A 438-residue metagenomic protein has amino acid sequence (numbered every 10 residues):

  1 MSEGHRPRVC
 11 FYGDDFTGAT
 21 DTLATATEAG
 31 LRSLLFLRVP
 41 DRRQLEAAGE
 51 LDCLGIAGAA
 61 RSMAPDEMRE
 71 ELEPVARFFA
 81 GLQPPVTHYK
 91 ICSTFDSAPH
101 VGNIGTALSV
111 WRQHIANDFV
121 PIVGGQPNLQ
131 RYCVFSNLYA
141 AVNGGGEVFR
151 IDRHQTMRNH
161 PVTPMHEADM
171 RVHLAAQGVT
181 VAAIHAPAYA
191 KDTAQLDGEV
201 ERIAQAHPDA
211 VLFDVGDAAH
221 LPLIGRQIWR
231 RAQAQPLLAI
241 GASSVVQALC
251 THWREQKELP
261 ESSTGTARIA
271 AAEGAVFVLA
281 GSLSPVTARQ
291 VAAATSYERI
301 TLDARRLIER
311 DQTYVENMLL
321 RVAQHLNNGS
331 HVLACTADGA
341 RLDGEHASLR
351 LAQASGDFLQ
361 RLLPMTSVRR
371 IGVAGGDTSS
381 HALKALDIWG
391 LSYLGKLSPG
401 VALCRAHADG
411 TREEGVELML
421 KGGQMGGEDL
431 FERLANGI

Functional and structural regions predicted by a protein language model:
S2, R6-R8, D52, P65-M68 (+3 more regions): Cap/lid and interdomain-hinge subdomains that line or gate substrate/regulatory clefts in soluble alpha/beta enzymes
S2-G49, E70-E71, G125-N128: N-terminal basic/disordered segments at the start of proteins
Y12, G55-G58, K90, P121-G125 (+6 more regions): Short beta-strand segments
D21-A24, P99-G102, R131-A140, L196 (+5 more regions): Short acidic, glycine/serine/threonine-rich loops at helix termini
A29-D52, E316-G329, L394-R412: N-terminal short beta-loop-beta anion/metal-coordinating cradle
V142-M318: Conserved, well-structured core segments that form the ligand-binding/active-site neighborhood of functional domains
V322-D377: C-terminal structural cap/anchor segments
S355, V368-R370, A374-G426, L430: Conserved, well-ordered active-site substructure
